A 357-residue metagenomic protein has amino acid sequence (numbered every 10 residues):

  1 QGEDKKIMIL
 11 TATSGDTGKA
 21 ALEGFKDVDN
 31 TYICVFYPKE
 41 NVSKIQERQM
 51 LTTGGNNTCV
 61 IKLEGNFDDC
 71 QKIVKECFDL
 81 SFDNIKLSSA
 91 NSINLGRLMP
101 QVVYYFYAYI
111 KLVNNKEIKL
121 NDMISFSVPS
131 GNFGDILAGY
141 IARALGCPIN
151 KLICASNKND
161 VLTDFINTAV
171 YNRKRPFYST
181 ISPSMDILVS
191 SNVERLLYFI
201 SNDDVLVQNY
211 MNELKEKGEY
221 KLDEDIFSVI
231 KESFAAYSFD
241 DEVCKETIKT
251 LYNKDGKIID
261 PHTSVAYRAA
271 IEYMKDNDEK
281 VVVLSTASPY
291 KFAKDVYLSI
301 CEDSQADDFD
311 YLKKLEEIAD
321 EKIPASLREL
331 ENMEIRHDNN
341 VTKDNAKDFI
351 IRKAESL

Functional and structural regions predicted by a protein language model:
Q1-L357: PLP-dependent amino-acid enzyme catalytic core
